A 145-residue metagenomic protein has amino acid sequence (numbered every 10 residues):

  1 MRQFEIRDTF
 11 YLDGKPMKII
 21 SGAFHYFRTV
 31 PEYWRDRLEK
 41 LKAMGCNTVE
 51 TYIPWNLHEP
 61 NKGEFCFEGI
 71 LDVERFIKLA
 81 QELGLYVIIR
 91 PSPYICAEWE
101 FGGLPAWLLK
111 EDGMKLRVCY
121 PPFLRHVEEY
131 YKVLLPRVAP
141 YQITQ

Functional and structural regions predicted by a protein language model:
M1-T48: N-terminal carbohydrate-binding accessory modules
F4, F10, F24-F27, F65-F67 (+4 more regions): Phenylalanine-focused residue identity feature
I6, K78, E82-Q145: Active-site region of glycoside hydrolase catalytic domains
I19-P31, W55-L71, L109-E129: The substrate-binding groove and active-site-proximal loops of carbohydrate-active enzymes, especially glycoside
W34-W107: Aromatic-lined substrate-binding rim segments of carbohydrate-active enzymes
